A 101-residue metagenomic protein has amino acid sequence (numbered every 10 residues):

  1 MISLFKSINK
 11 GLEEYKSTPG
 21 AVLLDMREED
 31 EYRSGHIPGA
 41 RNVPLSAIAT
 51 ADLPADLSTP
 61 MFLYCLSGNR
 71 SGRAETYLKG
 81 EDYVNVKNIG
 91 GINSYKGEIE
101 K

Functional and structural regions predicted by a protein language model:
M1-V22, E29-P60, N69-K101: Rhodanese-like catalytic fold shared by cysteine-dependent sulfurtransferases and DSP/PTP-type phosphatases
Y64: Short, surface-exposed ligand- or partner-binding patches at beta-edge/loop junctions that are enriched in aromatics
